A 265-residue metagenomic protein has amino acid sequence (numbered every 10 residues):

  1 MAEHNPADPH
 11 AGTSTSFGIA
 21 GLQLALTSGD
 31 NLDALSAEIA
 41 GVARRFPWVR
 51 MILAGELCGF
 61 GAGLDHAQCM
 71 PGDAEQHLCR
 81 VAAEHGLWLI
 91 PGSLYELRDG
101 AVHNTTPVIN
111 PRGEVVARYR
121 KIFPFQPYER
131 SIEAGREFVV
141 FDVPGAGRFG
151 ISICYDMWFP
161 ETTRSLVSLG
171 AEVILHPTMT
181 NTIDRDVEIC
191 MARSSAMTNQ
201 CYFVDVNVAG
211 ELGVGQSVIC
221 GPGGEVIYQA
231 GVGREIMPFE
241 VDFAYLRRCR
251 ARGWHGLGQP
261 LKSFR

Functional and structural regions predicted by a protein language model:
M1-M51: N-terminal glycine-/serine-/threonine-rich phosphate-binding loop
A2-H4, V140, V208-R265: C-terminal beta-strand edge segments of enzyme domains
S14-S28, L53, T105, R118 (+2 more regions): Active-site-proximal beta-strand elements of phosphoester/diester hydrolases
G21, T105-V108, R118, F138-V140 (+4 more regions): Conserved hydrophobic/aromatic beta-strand scaffold that supports enzyme active sites
A25, C58, L94-Y95, C154-W158 (+2 more regions): Catalytic metal-binding/acid-base residues of hydrolase active sites
G29-R112, R118, T182-T198: Cys-nucleophile CN-hydrolase/nitrilase-fold catalytic domain and related Cys-dependent amidase chemistry that acts on
D73-W88, W158-I236: CN hydrolase (nitrilase-like) catalytic-core segments centered on the catalytic cysteine and neighboring Lys/Glu
L97-E172, T182-C190, S194, R248-H255 (+1 more regions): Active-site catalytic loop in hydrolytic enzyme cores
